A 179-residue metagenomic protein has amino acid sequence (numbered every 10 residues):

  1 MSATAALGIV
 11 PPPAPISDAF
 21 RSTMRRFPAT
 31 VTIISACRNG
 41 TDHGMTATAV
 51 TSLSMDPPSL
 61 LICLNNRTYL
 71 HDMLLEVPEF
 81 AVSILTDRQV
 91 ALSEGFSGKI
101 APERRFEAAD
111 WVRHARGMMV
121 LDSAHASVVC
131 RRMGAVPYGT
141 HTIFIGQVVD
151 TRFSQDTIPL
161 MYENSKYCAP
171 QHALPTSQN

Functional and structural regions predicted by a protein language model:
S2-N179: Basic, polyanion-binding surface patches
